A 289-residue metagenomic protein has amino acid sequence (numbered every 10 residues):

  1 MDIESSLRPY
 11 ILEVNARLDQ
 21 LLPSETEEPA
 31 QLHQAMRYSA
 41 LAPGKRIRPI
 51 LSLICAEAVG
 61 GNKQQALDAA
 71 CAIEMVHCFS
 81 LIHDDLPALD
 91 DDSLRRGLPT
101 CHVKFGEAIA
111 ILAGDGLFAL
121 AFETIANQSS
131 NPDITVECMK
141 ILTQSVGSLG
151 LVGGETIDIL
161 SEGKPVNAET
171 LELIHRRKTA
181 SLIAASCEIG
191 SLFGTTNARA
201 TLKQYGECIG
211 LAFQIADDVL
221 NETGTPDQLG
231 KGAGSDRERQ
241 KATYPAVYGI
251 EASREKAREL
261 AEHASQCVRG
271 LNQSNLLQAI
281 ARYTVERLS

Functional and structural regions predicted by a protein language model:
M1-S289: All-alpha prenyltransferase/terpene-synthase fold signal
